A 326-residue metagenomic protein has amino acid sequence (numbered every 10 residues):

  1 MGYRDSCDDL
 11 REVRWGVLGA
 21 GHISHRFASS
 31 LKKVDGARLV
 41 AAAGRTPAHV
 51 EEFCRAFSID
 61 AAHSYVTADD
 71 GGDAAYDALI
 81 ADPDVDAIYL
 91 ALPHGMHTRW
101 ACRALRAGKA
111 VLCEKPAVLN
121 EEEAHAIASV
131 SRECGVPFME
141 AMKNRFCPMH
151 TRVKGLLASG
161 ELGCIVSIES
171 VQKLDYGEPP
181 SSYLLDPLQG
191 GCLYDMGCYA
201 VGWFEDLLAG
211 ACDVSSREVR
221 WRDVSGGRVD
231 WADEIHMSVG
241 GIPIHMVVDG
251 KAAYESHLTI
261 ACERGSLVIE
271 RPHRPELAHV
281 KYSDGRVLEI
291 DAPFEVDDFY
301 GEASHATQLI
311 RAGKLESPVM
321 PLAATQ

Functional and structural regions predicted by a protein language model:
M1-I59: N-terminal Rossmann-like dinucleotide-binding module
A37-A41, A61, D86-I88, G190-G191 (+1 more regions): Short active-site oxyanion
A62-A74: Short acidic-hydrophobic, aromatic-tinged amphipathic segments that line or gate anion-handling sites
A87-M142: Beta-strand-loop-alpha-helix segment that lines the small-molecule cofactor/substrate pocket of alpha/beta enzymes
V118-G177: A contiguous active-site-proximal alpha/beta segment in oxidoreductase catalytic domains
E178-Y254, T259, Q326: Rossmann-like dinucleotide-binding domain that binds NAD(P)(H)
V224-W231, V239-I310, K314-A323: NAD(P)-dinucleotide binding in Rossmann-like oxidoreductases
